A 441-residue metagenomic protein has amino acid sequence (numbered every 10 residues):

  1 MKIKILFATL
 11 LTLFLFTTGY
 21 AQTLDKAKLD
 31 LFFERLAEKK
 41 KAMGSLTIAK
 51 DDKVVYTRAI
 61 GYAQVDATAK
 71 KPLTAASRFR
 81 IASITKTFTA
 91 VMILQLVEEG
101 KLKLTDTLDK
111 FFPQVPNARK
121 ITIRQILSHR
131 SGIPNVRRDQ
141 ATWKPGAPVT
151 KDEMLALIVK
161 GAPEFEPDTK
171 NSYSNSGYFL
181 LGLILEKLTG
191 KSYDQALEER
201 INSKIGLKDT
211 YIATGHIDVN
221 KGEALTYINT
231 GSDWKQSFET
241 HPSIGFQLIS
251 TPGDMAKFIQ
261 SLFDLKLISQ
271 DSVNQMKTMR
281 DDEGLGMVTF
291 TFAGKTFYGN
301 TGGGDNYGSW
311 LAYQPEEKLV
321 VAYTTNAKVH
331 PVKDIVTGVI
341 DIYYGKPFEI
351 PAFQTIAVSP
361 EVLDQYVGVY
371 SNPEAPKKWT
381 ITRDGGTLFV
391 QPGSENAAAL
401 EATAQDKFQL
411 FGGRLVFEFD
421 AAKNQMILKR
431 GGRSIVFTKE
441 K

Functional and structural regions predicted by a protein language model:
M1-L24: Bacterial Sec-dependent N-terminal signal peptides
T18-G19, K333-K441: Peripheral terminal and inter-domain segments
T23-F79, K101-D106, K160: Short, conserved catalytic-motif segment at the N-terminal edge
F33, L46, D52, I60 (+4 more regions): Active-site SXXK
K40-M43, D305-Y307, A375: Short, small/polar residue-rich loop motifs at catalytic or cofactor-binding pockets
L104-A118, S203-I205: Short, glycine/proline-biased beta-turn/loop segments that scaffold the active-site neighborhood
R119-L311: Short, surface-exposed loop or secondary-structure junction motifs that flank catalytic or metal-binding residues
G299-N300, W310-A327: Short, well-ordered beta-strand elements
